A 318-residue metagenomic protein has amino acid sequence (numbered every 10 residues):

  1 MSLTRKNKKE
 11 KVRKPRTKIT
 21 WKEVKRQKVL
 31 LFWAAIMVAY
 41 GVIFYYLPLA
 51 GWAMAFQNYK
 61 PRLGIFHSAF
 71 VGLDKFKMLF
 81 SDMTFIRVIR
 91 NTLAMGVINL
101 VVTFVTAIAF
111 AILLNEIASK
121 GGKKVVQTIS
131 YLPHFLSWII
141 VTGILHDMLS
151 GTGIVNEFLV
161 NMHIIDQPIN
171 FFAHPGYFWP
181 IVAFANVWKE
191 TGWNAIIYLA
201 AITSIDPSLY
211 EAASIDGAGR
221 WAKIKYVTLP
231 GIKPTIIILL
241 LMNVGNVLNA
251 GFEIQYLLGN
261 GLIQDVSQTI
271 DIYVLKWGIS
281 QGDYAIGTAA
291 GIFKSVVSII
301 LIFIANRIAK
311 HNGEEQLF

Functional and structural regions predicted by a protein language model:
M1-E23: Short, Lys/Arg-rich, polar N-terminal cytosolic tail immediately upstream of the first transmembrane signal-anchor
K22-F318: A structural signal for multi-pass alpha-helical bundles of membrane permease subunits that mediate small-molecule
